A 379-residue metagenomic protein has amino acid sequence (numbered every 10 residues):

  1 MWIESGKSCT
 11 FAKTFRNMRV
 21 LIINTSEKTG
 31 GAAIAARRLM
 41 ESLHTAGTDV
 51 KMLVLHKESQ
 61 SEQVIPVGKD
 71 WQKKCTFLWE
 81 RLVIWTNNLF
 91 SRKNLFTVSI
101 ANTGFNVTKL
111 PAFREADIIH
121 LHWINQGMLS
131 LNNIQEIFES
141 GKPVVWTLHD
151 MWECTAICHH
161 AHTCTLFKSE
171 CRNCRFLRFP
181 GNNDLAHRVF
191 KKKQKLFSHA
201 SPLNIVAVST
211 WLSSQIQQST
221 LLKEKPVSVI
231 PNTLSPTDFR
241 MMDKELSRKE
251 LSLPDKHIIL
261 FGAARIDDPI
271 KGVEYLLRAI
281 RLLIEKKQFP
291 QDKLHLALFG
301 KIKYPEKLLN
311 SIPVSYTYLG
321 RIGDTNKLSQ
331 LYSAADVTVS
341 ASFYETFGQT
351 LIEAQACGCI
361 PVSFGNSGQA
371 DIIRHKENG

Functional and structural regions predicted by a protein language model:
N17-G68, R114, S140, R281-L283 (+1 more regions): N-terminal subdomain of nucleotide-sugar transferases
T155-H160, G181-V227, L234-D238, M242-E245: A short, active-site helix/loop in glycosyltransferases that binds the activated sugar's phosphate group
V206, L253-K271, L277-R281: Conserved donor-binding/catalytic core segment of Leloir-type glycosyltransferases
F289, K293-H295, G300-S329, V337: Nucleotide-activated donor-binding/catalytic signature segment of Leloir-type glycosyltransferases, i.e., the conserved
F343: Aromatic "clamp/platform" in nucleotide-sugar-dependent glycosyltransferases that forms part of the donor/acceptor
G348-L351, Q369: Short glycine/serine-rich donor-binding loops of glycosyltransferases
I360-S363: Short hydrophobic beta-strand element within catalytic cores of glycosyltransferases and related nucleotide-activated
G365-K376: Short acidic/histidine- and often glycine-rich active-site loop of Leloir-type glycosyltransferases that engages
